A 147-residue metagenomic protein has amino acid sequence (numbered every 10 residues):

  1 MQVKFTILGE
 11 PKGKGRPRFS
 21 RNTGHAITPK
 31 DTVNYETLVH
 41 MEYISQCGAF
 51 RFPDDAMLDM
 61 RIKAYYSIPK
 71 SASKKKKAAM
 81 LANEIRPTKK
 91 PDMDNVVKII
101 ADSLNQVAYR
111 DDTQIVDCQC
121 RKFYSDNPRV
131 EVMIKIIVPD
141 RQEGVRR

Functional and structural regions predicted by a protein language model:
M1-R147: Acidic, proline/glycine-enriched N-terminal capping motif
